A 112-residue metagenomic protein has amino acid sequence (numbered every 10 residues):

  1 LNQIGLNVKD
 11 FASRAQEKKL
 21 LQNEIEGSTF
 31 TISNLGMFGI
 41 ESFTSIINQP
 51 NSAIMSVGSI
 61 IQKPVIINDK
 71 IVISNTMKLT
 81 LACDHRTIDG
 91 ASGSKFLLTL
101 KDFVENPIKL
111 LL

Functional and structural regions predicted by a protein language model:
L1-L112: C-terminal catalytic/motor cores of large multi-domain enzyme assemblies
